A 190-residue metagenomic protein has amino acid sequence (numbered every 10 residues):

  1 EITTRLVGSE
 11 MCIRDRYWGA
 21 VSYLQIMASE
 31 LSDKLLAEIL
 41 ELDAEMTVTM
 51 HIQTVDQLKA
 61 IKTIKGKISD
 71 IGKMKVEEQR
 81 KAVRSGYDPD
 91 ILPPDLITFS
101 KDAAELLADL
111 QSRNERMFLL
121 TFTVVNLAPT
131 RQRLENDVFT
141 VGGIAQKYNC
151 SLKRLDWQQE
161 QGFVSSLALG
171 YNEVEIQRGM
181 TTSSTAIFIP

Functional and structural regions predicted by a protein language model:
E1-G8, I13: Single conserved hydrophobic/aromatic residue that forms the stacking wall/gate of nucleotide- or nucleobase-binding
E10, R14-K34: Short, hydrophobic/proline-enriched secondary-structure or compact coil segments at domain edges
V21, E45-T47, L119-T123: Broad gene-expression machinery/nucleic-acid interaction feature
A28-R113: Surface-exposed, low-hydrophobicity interaction/linker segments
N114-F118: Short, flexible turn/loop "capping" segments at secondary-structure junctions
L119-L134: Extended, domain-scale alpha-helical bundle/helix-rich regions
L134-K147: Short amphipathic alpha-helices in soluble, non-transmembrane regions that often serve as interface/regulatory elements
K147-P190: Phosphate-binding P-loop/Walker A region and its immediate neighborhood
